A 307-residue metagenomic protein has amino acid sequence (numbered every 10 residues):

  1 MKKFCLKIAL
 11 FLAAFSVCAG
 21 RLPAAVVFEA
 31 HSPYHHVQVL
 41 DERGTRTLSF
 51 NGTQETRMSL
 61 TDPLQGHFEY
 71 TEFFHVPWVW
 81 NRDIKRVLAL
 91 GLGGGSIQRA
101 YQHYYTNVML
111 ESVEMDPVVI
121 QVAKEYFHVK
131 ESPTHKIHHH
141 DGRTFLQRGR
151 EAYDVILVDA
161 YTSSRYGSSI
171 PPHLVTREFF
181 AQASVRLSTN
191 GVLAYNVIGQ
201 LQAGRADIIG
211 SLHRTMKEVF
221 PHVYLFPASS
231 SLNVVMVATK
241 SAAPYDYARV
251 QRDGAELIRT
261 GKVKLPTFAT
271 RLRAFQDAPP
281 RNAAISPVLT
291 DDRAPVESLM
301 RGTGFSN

Functional and structural regions predicted by a protein language model:
M1-K7: Positively charged n-region of N-terminal signal peptides that target proteins for export
K7-S16: Bacterial N-terminal signal peptides
L22-T56, Y224-N307: Soluble small-group transferase modules, centered on the S-adenosyl donor enzyme superfamily
N51-L60, L193-N196: Acidic/histidine-rich, surface-exposed loop or edge segments in extracytoplasmic proteins
Q65-Y195, A203-L212, V219: The AdoMet/dcAdoMet-binding core of the Class I SAM-like
R165-Y166, Q202-G204, V234-V235, Y245-D246: Short acidic/glycine-rich loop or secondary-structure boundary segments that cap or lie
V192, L212-F226, A242-P244: A SAM-dependent methyltransferase catalytic signature shared across enzymes that methylate proteins
G199: Active-site-proximal loop/turn and secondary-structure-junction residues that shape catalytic pockets, frequently
